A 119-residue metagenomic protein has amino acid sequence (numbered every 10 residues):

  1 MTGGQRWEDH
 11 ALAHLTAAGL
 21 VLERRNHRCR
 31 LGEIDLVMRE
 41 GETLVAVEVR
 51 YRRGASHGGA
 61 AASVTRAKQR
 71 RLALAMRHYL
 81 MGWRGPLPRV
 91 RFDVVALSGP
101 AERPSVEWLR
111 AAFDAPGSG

Functional and structural regions predicted by a protein language model:
M1-R25: Acidic-basic catalytic patches of nuclease active cores, encompassing PD-(D/E)XK and other metal-cofactor nuclease
L15, L72, F92: Residue-level signal for inorganic ion chemistry
L22-R24, A46, F92: Hydrophobic residues on conserved beta-strands that form the core of alpha/beta folds
N26, R50, D93-V95: Solvent-exposed beta-strand sheet faces enriched in polar/charged residues
R30-G32, E102: Short acidic/glycine-enriched loop/turn segments that link adjacent beta-strands
I34-S56, L72: Conserved catalytic cores of phosphodiester-cleaving nucleases, focusing on short active-site segments
R53-M76, G82: Mg2+/Mn2+-dependent nuclease catalytic core
G82-G119: Domain-level recognition of nuclease-like catalytic cores that cleave nucleotide substrates
